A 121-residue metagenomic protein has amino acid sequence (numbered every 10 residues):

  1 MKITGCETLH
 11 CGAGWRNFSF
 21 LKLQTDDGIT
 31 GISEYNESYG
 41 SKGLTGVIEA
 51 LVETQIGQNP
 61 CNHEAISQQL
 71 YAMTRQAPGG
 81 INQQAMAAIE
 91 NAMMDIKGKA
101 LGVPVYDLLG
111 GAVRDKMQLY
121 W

Functional and structural regions predicted by a protein language model:
M1-I32, N36: Structured beta-strand/loop patches that form or line metal/cofactor-binding pockets in enzymes
K2, V113-D115: A short, polar/charged loop/turn motif at coil->beta-strand junctions and beta-hairpin connectors
F18-F20, A88, Q118: Broad gene-expression machinery/nucleic-acid interaction feature
D26-L101: Metal- or metallocofactor-binding catalytic centers and their adjacent structured scaffolds across diverse enzyme
G31, D115-W121: Hydrophobic faces of well-ordered beta-strands that scaffold small-molecule active sites in alpha/beta enzyme cores
L101, G111-A112: Subtilisin-like serine protease catalytic core
L108: Active-site-adjacent beta->alpha loops and helix N-cap segments on the catalytic face of soluble alpha/beta enzymes
